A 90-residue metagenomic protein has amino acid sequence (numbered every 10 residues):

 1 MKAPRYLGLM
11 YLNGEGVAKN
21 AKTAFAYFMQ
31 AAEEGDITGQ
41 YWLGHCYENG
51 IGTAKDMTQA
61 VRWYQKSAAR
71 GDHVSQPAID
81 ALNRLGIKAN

Functional and structural regions predicted by a protein language model:
M1-P4, N13-E15, N20, E33-D36 (+3 more regions): Short helix-capping/linker turns of helical repeat alpha-solenoids
P4-N13, V17, W42-N49, D80-G86: Hydrophobic face of amphipathic alpha-helices that form TPR/SEL1-like repeat modules and related alpha-solenoid
A69-N90: Terminal, low-structured helical/coil segments at or just beyond the last alpha-helical repeat
